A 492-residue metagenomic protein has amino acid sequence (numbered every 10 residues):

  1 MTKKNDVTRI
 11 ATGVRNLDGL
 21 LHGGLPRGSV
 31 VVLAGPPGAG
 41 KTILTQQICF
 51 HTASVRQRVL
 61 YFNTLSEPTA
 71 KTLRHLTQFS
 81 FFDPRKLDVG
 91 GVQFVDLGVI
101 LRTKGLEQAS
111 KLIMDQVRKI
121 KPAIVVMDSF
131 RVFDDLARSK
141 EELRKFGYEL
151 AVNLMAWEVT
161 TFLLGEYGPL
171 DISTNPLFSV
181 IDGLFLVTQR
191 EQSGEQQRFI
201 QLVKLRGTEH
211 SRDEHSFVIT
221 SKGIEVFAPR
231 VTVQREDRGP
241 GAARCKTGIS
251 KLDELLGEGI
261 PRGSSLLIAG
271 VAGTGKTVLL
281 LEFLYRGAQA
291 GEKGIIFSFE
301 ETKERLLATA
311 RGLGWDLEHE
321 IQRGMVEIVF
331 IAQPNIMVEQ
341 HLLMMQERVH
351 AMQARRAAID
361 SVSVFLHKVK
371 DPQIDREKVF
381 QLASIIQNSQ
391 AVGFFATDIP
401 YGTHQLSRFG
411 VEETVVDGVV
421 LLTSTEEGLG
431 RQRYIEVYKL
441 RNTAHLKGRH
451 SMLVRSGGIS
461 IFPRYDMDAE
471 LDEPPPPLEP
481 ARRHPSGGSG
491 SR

Functional and structural regions predicted by a protein language model:
M1-V7, R118-I120, Q189-S250, E347-Q353 (+1 more regions): Conserved P-loop NTPase
K4-V7, N63, V95-E107, F133-R144 (+5 more regions): Flexible beta-alpha connector loops of hexameric P-loop NTPases
T12-G24, G248-G259, G487-G488: Pre-Walker A adenine-sensing motif
G28, V55-R58, V89-V92, W157-V159 (+10 more regions): Short glycine-/polar-rich loops that comprise or flank the Walker A/P-loop and associated switch/sensor motifs
V30-V31, S265-L266: Conserved beta-strand position immediately N-terminal to the Walker
V31, L106-V180, L184, V278 (+3 more regions): P-loop NTPase motor core
P36-L101, R262-S265, V271-N335, S489-R492: Conserved P-loop
L65-A70, G98-T103, F130-F133, T161 (+13 more regions): Conserved nucleotide-binding/hydrolysis micro-motifs of P-loop NTPases
